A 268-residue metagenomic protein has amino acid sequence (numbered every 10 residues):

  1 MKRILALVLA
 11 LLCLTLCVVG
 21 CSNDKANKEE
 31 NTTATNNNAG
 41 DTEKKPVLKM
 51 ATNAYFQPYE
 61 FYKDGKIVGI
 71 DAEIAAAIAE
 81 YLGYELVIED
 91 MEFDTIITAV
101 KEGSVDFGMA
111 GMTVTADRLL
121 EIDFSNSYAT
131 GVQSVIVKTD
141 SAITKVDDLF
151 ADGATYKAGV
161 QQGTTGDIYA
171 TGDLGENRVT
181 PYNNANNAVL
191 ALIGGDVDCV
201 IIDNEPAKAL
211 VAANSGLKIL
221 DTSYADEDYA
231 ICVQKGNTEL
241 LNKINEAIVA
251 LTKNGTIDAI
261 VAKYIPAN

Functional and structural regions predicted by a protein language model:
C17-N37: Bacterial lipoprotein signal-peptidase II cleavage site
A26, A39-G40, T165-Y182, S215-S223 (+1 more regions): Ligand-binding clefts/hinges and TM-proximal coupling segments of bilobed small-molecule sensing domains
G40-G111: Extracytoplasmic small-molecule ligand-binding "clamshell" domains of the periplasmic binding protein/Venus flytrap
A54, T130-V137, N204, K208-V249 (+1 more regions): Periplasmic-binding protein-like
A72, V87-V100, T144, T180-G194 (+1 more regions): Short helix-initiation/N-cap motifs at beta->coil->alpha
A72-Y81, T139-S141, D147, Q162-T164 (+1 more regions): Extended ligand-binding regions for polar small-molecule ligands
T95, A110-L120, T171-G172, I193-G194 (+1 more regions): A ligand-binding cleft/hinge motif common to bilobed small-molecule-binding domains
V137-K157: Flexible hinge/capping segments at coil-to-helix
